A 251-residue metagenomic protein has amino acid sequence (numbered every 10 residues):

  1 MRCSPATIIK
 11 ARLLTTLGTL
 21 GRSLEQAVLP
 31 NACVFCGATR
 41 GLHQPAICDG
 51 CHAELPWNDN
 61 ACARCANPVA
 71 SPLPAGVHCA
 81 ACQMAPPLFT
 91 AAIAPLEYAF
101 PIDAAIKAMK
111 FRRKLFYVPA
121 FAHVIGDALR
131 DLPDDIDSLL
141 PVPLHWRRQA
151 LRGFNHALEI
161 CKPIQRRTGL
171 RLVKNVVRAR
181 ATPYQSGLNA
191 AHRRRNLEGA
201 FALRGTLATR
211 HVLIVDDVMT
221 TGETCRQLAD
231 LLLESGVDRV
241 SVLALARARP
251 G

Functional and structural regions predicted by a protein language model:
M1-D216, T220-G251: Glycine-rich phosphate/pyrophosphate-handling loop used in enzymes and phosphotransfer proteins
